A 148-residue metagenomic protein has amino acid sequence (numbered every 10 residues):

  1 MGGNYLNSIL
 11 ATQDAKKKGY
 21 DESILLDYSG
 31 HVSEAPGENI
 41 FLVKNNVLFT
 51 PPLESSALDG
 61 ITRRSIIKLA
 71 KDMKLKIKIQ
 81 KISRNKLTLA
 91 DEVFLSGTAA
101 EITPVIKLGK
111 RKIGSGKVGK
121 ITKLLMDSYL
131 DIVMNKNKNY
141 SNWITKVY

Functional and structural regions predicted by a protein language model:
M1-Y148: Helix-start/capping segments and mature chain N-termini
